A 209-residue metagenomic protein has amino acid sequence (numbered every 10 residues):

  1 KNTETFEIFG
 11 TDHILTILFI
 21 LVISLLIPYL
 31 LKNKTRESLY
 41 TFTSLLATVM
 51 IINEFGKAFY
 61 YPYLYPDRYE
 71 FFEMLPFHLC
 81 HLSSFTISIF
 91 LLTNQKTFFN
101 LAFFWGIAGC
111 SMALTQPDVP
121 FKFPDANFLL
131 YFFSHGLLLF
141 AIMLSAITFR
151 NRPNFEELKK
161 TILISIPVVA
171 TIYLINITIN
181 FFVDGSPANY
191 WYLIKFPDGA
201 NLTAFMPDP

Functional and structural regions predicted by a protein language model:
N2-F19, T161-I162, D184-P209: Membrane-interface transmembrane-helix boundary segments in multi-pass integral membrane proteins
D12-F19, P66-C80, N100-F103: Structural signature of hydrophobic alpha-helical transmembrane segments
I23-Y29, I87, L138-E156, A170: Alpha-helical transmembrane segments in multipass membrane proteins, preferentially the mid-helix core
L30-T43, L92-F98, T148-K159: Membrane-interface helix-boundary motifs at transmembrane edges
S38-L91: A glycine-rich, hydrophobic loop/mini-helix early in the fold
V49-F59, G106-D118, S165-I175: Aromatic-anchored segments of alpha-helical transmembrane domains
P62-F71, L92-T97, P117-L130: Membrane-interface helix caps and helix-loop-helix hairpins in membrane proteins
L75-L79, A126-F140: Membrane-interface loop-to-helix entry segments
